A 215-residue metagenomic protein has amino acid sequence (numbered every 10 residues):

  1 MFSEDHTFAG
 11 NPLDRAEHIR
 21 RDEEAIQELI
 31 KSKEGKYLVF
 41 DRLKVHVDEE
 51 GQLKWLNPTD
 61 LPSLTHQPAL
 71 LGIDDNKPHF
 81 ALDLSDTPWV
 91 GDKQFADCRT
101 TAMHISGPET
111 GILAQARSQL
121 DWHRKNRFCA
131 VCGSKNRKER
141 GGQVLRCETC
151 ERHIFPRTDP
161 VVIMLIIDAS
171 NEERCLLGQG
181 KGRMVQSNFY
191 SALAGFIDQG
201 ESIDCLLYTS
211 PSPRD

Functional and structural regions predicted by a protein language model:
M1-I105: N-terminal alpha-helical interaction blocks
L71-G72, D121, L165-I167: Well-ordered beta-strand positions
F95-N126: A gly/proline- and charged-residue-enriched helix-loop-helix capping module
R117, D198-Q199: Residues that cap or flank secondary-structure elements
S118-I163: Cys/His-rich short segments
L145-S191, F196-I197: N-terminal strand-loop-strand
S202-I203: N-terminal phosphate-binding loop and adjacent alpha-helix
Y208-D215: Conserved small/polar residues in nucleotide/adenosyl-binding loops
